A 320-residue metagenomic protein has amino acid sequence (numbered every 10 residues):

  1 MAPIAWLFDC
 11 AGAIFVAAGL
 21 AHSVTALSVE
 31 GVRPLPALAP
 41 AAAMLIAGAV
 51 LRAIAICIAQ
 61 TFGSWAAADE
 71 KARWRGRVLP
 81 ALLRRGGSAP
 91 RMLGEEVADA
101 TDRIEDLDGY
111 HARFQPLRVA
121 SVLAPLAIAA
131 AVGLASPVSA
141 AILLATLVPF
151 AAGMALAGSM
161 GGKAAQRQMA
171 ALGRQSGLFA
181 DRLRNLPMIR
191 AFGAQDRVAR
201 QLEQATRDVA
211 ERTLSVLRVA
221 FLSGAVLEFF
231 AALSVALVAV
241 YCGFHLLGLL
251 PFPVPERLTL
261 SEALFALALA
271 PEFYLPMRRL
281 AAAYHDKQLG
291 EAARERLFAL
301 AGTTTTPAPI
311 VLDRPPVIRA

Functional and structural regions predicted by a protein language model:
M1-A18, A41, L45, D108-S121 (+2 more regions): Alpha-helical segments in transporter systems
A2, W6-L7, L117-R167, Y241-F244 (+2 more regions): Transmembrane helices of ABC transporter permease
A2-A55, G133-L134, V138-A140, L249-E256 (+1 more regions): Transmembrane helix-loop-helix hairpins at lipid-water interfaces of multipass membrane proteins, especially the type-1
L82-L126: Juxtamembrane loop-to-helix connectors within ABC transporter transmembrane domains
D102-H111, Q115, A164, D181 (+2 more regions): An intracellular "coupling" helix at the cytosolic face of ABC transporter transmembrane type-1 domains
A194, A270-L300: Cytosolic ends of transmembrane helices, especially the final helix of ABC transmembrane type-1 domains
A299-A320: Primarily ABC-family ATPase nucleotide-binding module
